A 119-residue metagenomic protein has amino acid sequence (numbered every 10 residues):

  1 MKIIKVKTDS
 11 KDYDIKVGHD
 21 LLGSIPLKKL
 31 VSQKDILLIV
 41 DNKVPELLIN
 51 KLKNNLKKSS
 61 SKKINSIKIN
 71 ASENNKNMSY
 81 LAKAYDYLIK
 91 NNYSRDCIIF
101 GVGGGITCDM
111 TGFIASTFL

Functional and structural regions predicted by a protein language model:
M1-I98: ATP/NTP phosphate-donor binding region
S94-L119: A short, small-residue-rich loop immediately preceding and capping a beta-strand
